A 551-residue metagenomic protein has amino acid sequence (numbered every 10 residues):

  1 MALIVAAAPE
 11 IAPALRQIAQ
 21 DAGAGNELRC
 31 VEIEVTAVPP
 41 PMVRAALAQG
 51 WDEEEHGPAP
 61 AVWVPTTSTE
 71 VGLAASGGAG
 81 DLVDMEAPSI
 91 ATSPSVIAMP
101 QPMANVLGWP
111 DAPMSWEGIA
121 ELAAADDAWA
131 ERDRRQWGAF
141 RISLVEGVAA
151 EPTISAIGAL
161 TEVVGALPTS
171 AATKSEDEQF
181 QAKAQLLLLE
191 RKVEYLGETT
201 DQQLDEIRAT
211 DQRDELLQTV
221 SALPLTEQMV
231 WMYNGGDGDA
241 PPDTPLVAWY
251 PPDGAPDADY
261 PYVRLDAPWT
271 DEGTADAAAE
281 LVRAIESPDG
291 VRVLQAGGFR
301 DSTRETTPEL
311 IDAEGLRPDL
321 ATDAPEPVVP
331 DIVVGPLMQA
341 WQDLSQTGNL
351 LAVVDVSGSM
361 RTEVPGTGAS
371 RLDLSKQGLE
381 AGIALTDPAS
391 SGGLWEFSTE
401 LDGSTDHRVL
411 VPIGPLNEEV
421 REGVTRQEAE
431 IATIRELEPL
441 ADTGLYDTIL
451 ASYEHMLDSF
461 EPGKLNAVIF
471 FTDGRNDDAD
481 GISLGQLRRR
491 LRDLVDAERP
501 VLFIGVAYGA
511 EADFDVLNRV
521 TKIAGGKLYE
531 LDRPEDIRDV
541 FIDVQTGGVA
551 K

Functional and structural regions predicted by a protein language model:
M1-G138: N-terminal segment of the mature folded domain
D84-I97, A184-V193, G197, P241-T270 (+1 more regions): Periplasmic-binding protein-like
D111-A130, R141-V148, L160, P261-R300: Bilobed periplasmic-binding protein/Venus flytrap-like ligand-binding cleft at the lobe interface of extracytoplasmic
L160-A248: Ligand-binding pocket segment of bilobal, Venus flytrap-like solute-binding proteins
A240-T244, G474-A524, Y529-L531, D536-D543: VWA/integrin I-like adhesion module and closely mimicked acidic/polar interface patches used
V263-V354, P365, S370-D373, E380: Extracellular/periplasmic juxtamembrane helices and adjacent flexible linkers that interface with membrane partners
Q346-R421, T448-I449, A467-F471, G505-Y508 (+1 more regions): Von Willebrand factor
V411-N466, L502-D515, E535-D539: Von Willebrand factor
